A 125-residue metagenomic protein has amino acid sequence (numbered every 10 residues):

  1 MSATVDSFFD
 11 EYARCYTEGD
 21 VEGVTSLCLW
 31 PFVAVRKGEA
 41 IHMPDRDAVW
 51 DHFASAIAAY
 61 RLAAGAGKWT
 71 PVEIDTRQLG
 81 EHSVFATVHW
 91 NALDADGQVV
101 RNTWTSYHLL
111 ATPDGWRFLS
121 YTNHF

Functional and structural regions predicted by a protein language model:
M1-D20, L27: Short, aromatic-enriched amphipathic alpha-helices that serve as compact interaction elements
V21-I74: A solvent-exposed, acidic/Ser-Thr-rich amphipathic alpha-helical stretch
A34-R36, S83-A92: Short, well-ordered beta-strand segments in beta-rich or mixed alpha/beta enzyme and ligand-binding folds
G38-A40, G97, G115: Detector for glycine-centered tight turns/loop "hinges" at secondary-structure junctions
P71-R77, H89-A92, W104-L110: Hydrophobic/aromatic beta-strand elements that line small-molecule binding cavities or substrate pockets in beta-rich
Q78-H82: Residue-level recognition of beta-strand termini and adjacent short loop/turns
A92-V100: Short, cysteine-centered beta-strand-loop-beta hairpins and adjacent loop/turn segments enriched in charged/polar
V100-F125: Short beta-strand edge/turn micro-motifs at domain boundaries
